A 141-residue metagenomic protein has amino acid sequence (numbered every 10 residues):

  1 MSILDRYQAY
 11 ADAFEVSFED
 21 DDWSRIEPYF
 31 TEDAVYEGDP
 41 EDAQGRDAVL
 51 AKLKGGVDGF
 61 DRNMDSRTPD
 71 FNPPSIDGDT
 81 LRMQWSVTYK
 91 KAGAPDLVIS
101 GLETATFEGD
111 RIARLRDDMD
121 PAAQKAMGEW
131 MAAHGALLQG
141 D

Functional and structural regions predicted by a protein language model:
M1-D5, D39-D42, A94, G109: Generic structural signal for short, solvent-exposed loop/turn connectors between secondary structure elements
M1-P28, E32, A133-D141: Short, low-complexity N-terminal intrinsically disordered segments enriched in polar/charged residues
L4, D22-L81: A solvent-exposed, acidic/Ser-Thr-rich amphipathic alpha-helical stretch
A9, V49, D117-M119: Sequence-pattern detector for short linear motifs and compositional/periodic biases rather than a specific fold
A13-V16, Y36, P40-D42, Y89 (+1 more regions): Short histidine/acidic/glycine/proline-rich micro-motifs that form metal- and phosphate-coordinating active-site loops
V57-D141: A beta-strand edge to alpha-helix "cap/lid" segment located at domain peripheries
